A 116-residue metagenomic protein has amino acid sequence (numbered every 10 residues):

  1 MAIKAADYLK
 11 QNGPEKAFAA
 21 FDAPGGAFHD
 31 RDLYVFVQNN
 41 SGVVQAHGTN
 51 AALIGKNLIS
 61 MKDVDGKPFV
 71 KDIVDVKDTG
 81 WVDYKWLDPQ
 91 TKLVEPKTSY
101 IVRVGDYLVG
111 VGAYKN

Functional and structural regions predicted by a protein language model:
M1-N116: N-terminal membrane-sensor/transducer module of prokaryotic signaling receptors
